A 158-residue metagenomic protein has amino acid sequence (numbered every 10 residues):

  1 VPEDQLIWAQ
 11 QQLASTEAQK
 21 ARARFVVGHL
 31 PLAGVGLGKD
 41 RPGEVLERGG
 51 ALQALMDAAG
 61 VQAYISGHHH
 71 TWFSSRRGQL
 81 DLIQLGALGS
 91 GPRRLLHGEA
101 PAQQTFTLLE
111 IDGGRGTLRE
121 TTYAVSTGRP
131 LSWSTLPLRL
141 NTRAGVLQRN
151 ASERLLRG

Functional and structural regions predicted by a protein language model:
V1-I83, R143-E153: His/acidic metal-ligating clusters that form di-metal
F73-R157: Binuclear metal-dependent phosphoesterase catalytic core
